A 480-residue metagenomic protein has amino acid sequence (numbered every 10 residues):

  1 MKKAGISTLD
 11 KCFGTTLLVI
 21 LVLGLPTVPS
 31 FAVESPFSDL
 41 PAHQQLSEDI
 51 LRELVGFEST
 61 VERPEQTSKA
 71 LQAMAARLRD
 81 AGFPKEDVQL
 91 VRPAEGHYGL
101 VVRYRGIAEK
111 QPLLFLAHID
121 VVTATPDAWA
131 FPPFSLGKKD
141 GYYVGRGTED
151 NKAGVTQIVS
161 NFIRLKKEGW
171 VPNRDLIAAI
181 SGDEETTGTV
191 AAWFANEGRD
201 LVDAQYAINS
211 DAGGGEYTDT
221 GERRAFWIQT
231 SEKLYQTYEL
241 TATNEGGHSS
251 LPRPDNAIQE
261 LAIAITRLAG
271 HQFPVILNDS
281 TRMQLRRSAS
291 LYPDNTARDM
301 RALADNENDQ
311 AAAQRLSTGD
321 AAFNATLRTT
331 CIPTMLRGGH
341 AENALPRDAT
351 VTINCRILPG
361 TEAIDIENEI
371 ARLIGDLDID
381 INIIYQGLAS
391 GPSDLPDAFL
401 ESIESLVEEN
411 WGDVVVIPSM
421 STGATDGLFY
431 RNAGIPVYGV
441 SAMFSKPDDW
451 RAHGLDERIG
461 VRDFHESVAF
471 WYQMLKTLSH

Functional and structural regions predicted by a protein language model:
K2-L17: Bacterial N-terminal signal peptides that target proteins for export
G14-T27: Bacterial N-terminal signal peptides
V28-A32: Sec/Tat signal peptide C-region and signal peptidase I cleavage site
V33-P126, D348, A363-I364: N-terminal helical capping/dimerization or prosegment-like subdomains of hydrolases acting on amide or phosphate bonds
A108-K110, G215-Y217, P274-H340, R347-D348 (+3 more regions): An extended, acidic, His-containing surface patch that forms the Zn2+-binding/catalytic region of metallohydrolases
K110-I180: Active-site metal-coordination/substrate-binding segment of hydrolases, especially metallo-dependent peptidases
N173-N256: Histidine/acidic-residue-rich, glycine-tolerant segments that coordinate divalent metal ions
W193-F194, S250-P274: A short core secondary-structure module
